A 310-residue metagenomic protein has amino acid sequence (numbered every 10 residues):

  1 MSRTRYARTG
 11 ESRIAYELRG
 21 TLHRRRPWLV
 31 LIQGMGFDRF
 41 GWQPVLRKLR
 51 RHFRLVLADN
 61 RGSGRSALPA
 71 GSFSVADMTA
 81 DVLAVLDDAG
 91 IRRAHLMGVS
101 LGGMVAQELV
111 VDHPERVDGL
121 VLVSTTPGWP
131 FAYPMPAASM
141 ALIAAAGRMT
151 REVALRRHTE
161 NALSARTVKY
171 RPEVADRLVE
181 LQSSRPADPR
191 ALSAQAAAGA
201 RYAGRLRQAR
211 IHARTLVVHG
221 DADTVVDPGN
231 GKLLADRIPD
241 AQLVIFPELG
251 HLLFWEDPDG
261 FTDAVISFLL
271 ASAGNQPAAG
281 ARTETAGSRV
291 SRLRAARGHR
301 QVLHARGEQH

Functional and structural regions predicted by a protein language model:
G10-A67: Conserved HGGG/HGGXW glycine-rich cap/lid loop of the alpha/beta-hydrolase fold
R47, V56-M97: Active-site loop/oxyanion-hole signature of alpha/beta-hydrolase fold enzymes
G98, G102, A106: Gly/Ala-rich beta-loop-alpha elbow adjacent to hydrolase catalytic centers
V111, D118-R148: Flexible "cap/lid" loop of the alpha/beta hydrolase fold
E152-R207: Conserved alpha/beta-hydrolase catalytic His-Asp/Glu region
I211, V217-H219, D223: Short beta-strand/loop motif that positions the catalytic acidic residue of the alpha/beta-hydrolase fold
T224-N230: Conserved alpha/beta-hydrolase "acid-adjacent" motif
A241-H310: Catalytic active-site module of serine/aspartate enzymes centered on a nucleophile-bearing elbow/loop
